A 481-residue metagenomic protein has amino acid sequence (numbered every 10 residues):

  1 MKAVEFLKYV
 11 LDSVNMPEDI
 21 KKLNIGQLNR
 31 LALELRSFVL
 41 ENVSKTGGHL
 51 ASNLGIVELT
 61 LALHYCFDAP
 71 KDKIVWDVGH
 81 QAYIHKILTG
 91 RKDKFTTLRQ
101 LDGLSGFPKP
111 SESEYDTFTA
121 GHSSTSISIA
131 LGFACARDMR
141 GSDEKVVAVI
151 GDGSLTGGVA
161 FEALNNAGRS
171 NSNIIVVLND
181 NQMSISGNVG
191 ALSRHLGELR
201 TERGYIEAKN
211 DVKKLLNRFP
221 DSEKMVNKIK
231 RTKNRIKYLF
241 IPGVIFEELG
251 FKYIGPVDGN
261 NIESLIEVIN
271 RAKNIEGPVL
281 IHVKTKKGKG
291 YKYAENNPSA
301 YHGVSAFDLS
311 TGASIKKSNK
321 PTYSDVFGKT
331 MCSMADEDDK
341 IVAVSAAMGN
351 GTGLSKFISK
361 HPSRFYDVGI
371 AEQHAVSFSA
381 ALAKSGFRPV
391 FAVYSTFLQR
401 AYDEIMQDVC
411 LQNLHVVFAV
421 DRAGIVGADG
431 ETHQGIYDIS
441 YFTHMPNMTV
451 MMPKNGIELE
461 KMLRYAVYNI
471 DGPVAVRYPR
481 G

Functional and structural regions predicted by a protein language model:
K2, L11, Q182-F327: Long, well-ordered, tryptophan-enriched scaffold segments
K2-T89, I245-E267, I275-T285: N-terminal amphipathic, basic-rich helices that act as targeting or association modules
H49-S170, K340-I341, A346, L354-S355: Cofactor-binding active-site loop characterized by glycine-rich and histidine/acidic residues
K73, T285-Q399, E404-N413: Non-catalytic terminal/interface segments that mediate subunit docking, oligomerization, and allosteric communication
I84-G90, L155-L164, I185-G197, I266-V268 (+7 more regions): Short acidic, glycine/serine/threonine-rich loops at helix termini
D93-F107, R169-S186, G197, G204-E207 (+2 more regions): A glycine-rich helix N-cap at a beta->alpha junction
T125-V149, S154-H195, R200, E207-N210 (+4 more regions): Hydrophobic, small-residue-rich alpha-helical packing segments that form membrane-like cores
I425-G481: Active-site phosphate/pyrophosphate-binding segments
